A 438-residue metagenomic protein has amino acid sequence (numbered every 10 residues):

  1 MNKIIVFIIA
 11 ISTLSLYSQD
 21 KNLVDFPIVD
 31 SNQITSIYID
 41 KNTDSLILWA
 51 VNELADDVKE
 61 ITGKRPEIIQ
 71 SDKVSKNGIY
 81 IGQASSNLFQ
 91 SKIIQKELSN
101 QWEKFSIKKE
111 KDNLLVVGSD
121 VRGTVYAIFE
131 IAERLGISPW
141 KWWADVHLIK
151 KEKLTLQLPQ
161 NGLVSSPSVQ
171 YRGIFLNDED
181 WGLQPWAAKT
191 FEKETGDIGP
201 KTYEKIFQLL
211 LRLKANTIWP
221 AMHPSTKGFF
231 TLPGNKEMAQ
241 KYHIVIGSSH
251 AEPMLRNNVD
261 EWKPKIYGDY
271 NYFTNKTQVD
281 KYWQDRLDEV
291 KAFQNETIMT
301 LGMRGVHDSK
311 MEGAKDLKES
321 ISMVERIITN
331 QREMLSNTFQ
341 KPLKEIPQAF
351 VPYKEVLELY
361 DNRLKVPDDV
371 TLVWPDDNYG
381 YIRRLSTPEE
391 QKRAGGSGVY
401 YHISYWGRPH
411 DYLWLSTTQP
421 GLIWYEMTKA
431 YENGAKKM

Functional and structural regions predicted by a protein language model:
M1-N22: Bacterial Sec-dependent N-terminal signal peptides
Q19-S166: Contiguous, structured surface segment used for ligand recognition
D40, L115-G118, N177-P200, N216-T226 (+3 more regions): The substrate-binding groove and active-site-proximal loops of carbohydrate-active enzymes, especially glycoside
V58, D120, I174, K214 (+1 more regions): Conserved, mostly hydrophobic/aromatic
Q70, K150-Q157, H223, F230 (+3 more regions): Gly/Pro-rich turn-and-neighbor structural signature
S138-T195, K201-A221, G395-G398: An acidic-aromatic substrate-binding cleft motif
L211, N216-W219, T226, G234 (+3 more regions): Structured mid-domain segments that build the active-site/substrate or prosthetic-cofactor binding neighborhood
P224-M254: Aromatic-lined substrate-binding rim segments of carbohydrate-active enzymes
